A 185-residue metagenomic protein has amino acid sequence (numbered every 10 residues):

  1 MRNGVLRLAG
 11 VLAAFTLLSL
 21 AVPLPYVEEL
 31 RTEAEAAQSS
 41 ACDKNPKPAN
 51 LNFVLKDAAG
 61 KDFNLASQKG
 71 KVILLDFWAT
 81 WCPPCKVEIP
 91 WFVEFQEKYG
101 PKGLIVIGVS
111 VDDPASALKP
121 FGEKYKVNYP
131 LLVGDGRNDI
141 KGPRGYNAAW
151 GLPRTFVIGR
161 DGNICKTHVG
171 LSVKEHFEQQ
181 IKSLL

Functional and structural regions predicted by a protein language model:
M1-K56: N-terminal targeting signals for export/organelle localization
N52-I73, Q96-Y99, P143: A short beta-strand-turn-helix
F53, Q68, F77-W78, F121 (+1 more regions): Conserved hydrophobic/aromatic "anchor" residues that stabilize well-ordered secondary structure elements
K71-I73, F77-W81, E88, G151: Short pre-active-site segment immediately N-terminal to redox-active cysteine/selenocysteine motifs in thiol-based
L75, I105-I107, P130: Rossmann-like NAD(H)/NADP(H) cofactor-binding core
F77-W78, V109-D112, G134-D135, V169-L171: Active-site-proximal beta-strand/loop segments in catalytic clefts of secreted hydrolases
K86-K126, G136-P143: Structural microenvironment flanking redox-active thiols in thiol-disulfide oxidoreductases
E123-N128, G134-K182: Thiol/disulfide oxidoreductase modules built on the thioredoxin-like
